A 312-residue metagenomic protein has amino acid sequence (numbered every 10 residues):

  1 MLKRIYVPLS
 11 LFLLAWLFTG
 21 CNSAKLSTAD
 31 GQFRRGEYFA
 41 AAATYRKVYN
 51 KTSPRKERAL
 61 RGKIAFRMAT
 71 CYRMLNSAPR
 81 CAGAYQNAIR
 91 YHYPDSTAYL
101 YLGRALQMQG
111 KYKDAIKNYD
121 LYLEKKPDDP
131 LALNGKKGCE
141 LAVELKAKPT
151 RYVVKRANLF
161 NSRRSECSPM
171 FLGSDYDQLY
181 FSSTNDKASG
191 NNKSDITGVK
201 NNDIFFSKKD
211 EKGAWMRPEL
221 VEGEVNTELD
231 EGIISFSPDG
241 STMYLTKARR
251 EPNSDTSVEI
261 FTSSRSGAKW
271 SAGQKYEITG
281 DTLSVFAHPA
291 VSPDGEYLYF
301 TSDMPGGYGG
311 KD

Functional and structural regions predicted by a protein language model:
M1-L9: Bacterial N-terminal signal peptides that target proteins for export
T19-G20: C-terminal motif of bacterial Sec signal peptides marking the signal peptidase cleavage site
S23, L60-K63, T97, L131: Start-of-helix register in tetratricopeptide repeats
A24-K51, R55, R67-N76: Alpha-helical segment of the N-proximal tetratricopeptide repeat
R35, M74, A78, A98-R104 (+1 more regions): Short, conserved micro-motifs composed of acidic
V48, N87-A88, L121-Y122: Canonical positions in the second alpha-helix
